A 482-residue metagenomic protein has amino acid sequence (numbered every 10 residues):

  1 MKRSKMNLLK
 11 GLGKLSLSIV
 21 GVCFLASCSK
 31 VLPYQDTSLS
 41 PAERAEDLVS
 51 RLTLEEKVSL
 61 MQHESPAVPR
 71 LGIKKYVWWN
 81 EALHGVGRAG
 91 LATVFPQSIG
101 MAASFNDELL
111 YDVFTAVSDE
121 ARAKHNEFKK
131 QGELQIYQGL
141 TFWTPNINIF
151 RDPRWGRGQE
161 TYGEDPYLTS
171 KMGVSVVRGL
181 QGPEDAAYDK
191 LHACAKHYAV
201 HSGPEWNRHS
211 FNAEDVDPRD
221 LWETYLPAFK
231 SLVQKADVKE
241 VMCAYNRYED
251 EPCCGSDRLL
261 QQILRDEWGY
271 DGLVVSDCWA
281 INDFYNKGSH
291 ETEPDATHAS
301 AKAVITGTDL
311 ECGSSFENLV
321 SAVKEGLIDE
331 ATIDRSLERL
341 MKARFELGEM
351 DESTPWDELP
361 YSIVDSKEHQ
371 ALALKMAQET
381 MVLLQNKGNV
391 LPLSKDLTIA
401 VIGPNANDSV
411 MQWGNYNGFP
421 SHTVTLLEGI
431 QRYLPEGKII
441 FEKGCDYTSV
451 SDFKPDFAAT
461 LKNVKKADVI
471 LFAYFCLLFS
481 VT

Functional and structural regions predicted by a protein language model:
M1-L32: Bacterial Sec-dependent N-terminal signal peptides
C28-T482: Glycoside hydrolase catalytic-domain context in secreted enzymes
